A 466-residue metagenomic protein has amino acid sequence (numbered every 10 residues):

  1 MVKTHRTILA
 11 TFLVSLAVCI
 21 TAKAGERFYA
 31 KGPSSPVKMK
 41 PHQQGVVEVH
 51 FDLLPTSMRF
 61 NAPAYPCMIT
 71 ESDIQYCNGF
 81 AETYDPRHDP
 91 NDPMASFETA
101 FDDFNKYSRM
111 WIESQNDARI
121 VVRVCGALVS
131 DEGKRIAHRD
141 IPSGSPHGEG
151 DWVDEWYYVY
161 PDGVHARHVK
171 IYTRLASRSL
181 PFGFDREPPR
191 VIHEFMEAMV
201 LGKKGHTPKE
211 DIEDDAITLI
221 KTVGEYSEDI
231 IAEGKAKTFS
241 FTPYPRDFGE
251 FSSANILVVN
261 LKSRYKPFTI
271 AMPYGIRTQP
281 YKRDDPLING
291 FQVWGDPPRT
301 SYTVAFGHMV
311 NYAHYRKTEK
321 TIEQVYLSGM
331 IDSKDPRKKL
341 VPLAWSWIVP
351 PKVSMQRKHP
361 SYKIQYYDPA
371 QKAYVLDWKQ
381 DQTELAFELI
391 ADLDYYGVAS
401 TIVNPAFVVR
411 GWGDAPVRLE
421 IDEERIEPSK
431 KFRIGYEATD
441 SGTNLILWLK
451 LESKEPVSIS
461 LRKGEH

Functional and structural regions predicted by a protein language model:
A10-C19: Bacterial N-terminal signal peptides
E26-D117, V129, G148: Acidic-aromatic substrate-binding/catalytic surfaces of carbohydrate-active enzymes
N61, D185, M196-V200, I256-R264 (+2 more regions): Surface-exposed beta-strand/loop patches in extracellular or lumenal glycoproteins
D92-P161, H165-H168, R178-L180, G205: Extended, loop-rich substrate-binding clefts of extracytoplasmic carbohydrate-active enzymes
V164-A216: Acidic (Asp/Glu-rich), glycine- and aromatic
V200-R277, A415: Polysaccharide-binding surfaces and accessory modules of carbohydrate-active proteins
D247-S361, T439-K463: Beta-strand-rich recognition/accessory modules
V341-H466: C-terminal beta-sandwich/jelly-roll accessory domains of carbohydrate-active enzymes
